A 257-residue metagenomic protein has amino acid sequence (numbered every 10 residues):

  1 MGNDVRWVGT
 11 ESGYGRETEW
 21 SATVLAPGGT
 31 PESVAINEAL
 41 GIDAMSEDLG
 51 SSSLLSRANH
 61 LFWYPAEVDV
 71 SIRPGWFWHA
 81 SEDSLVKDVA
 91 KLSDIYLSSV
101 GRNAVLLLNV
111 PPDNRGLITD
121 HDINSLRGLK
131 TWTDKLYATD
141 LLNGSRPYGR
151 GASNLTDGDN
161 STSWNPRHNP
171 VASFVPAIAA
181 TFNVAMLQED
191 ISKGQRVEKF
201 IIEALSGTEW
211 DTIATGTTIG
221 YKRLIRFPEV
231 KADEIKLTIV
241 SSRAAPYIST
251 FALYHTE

Functional and structural regions predicted by a protein language model:
M1-H168, S173-A177, T181-Q188, Q195-R196 (+5 more regions): Mature catalytic domains of secreted/periplasmic carbohydrate-active enzymes
I201-E203, A252: Beta-strand signatures of extracellular beta-sandwich domains
L205-G207, T256: Inter-blade boundary loops/turns of WD-repeat beta-propellers
R243-T256: Edge beta-strands of jelly-roll/beta-sandwich modules across compartments, strongly enriched in secreted/luminal
